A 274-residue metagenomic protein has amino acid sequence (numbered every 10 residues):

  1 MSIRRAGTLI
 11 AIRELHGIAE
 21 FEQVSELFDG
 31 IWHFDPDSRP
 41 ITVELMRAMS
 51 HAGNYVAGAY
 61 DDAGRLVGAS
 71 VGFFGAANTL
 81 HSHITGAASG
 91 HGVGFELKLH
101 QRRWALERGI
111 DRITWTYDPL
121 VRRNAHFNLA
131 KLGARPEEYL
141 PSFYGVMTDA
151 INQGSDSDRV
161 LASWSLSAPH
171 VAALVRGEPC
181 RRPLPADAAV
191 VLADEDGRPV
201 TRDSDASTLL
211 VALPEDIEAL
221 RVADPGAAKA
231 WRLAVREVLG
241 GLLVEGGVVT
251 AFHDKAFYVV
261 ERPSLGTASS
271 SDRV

Functional and structural regions predicted by a protein language model:
M1-L45, S50-H51, G58-Y60: Short amphipathic alpha-helix that is part of the acyltransferase structural core
R47-G58, S155-S157, L243-V248, K255-Y258: A short helix-loop-beta-strand connector motif used in the catalytic cores of GNAT acetyltransferases and, in some
V56-G58, G64-F73, H81-H83: Conserved beta-strand in the GNAT
F74-S82, A206-L210: A conserved beta-turn-beta hairpin within the catalytic core of GNAT-like acetyltransferases that forms part
H83-G92: A short, internal acetyl-CoA/4′-phosphopantetheine-binding micro-motif in the GNAT/acyltransferase core
G92-H100: Conserved acetyl-CoA pyrophosphate-binding loop and the N-cap/start of the following alpha-helix in GNAT-like
A105-L120: Conserved GNAT acetyl-CoA-binding A-motif
T116, H126, G133-N152, A251-H253: Conserved catalytic-core motifs of GNAT/GCN5-like acyltransferases
